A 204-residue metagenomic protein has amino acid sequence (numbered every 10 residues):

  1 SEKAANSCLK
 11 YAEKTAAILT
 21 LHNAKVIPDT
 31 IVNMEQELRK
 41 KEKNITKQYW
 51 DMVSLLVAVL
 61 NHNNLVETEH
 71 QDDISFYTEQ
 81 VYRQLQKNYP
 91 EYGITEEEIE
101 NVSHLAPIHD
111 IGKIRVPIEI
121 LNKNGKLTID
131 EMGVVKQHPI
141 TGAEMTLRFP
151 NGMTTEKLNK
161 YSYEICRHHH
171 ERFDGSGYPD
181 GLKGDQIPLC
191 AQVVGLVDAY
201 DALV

Functional and structural regions predicted by a protein language model:
S1-V204: Histidine- and acidic-residue-rich, metal-dependent catalytic cores
